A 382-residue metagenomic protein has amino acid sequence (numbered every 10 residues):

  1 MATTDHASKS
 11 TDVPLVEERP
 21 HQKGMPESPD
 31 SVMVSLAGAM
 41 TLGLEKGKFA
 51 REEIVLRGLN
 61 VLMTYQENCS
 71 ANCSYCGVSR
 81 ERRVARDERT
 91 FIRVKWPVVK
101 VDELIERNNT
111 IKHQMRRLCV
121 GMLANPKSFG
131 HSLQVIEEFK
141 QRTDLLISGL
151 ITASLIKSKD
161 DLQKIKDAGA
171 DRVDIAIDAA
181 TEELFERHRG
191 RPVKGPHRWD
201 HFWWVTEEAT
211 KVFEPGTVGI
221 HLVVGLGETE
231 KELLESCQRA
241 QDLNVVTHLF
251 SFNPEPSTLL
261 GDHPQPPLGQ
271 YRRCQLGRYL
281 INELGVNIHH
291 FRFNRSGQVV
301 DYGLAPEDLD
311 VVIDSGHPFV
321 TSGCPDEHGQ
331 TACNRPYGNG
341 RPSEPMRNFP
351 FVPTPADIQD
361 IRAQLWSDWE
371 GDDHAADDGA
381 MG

Functional and structural regions predicted by a protein language model:
M1-L56, L234-G382: Auxiliary Fe-S-binding modules of radical SAM enzymes
L42-R82, R117-C119, R172: N-terminal pre-triad scaffold of radical SAM enzymes
S79-G130, D144-D161, A168-W203, V246-H248: Core AdoMet radical
N108-I111, F139, I165, A209 (+1 more regions): Generic structural signal for hydrophobic
R116-E138, G225-E232: Conserved glycine-rich "GG(E/T)P / GGGxP" loop and the immediately following alpha-helix in the radical SAM core
G130-G149, K194-G216, P267-H290: Alpha-helix-loop-beta-strand connector modules within alpha/beta enzyme cores
T152-L155, R191-P192, V205-K231, F250-F252 (+2 more regions): Conserved strand-turn element in the central/C-terminal portion of the radical SAM core barrel that lines
K157-D167, V224-D242: Catalytic cores of alpha/beta
